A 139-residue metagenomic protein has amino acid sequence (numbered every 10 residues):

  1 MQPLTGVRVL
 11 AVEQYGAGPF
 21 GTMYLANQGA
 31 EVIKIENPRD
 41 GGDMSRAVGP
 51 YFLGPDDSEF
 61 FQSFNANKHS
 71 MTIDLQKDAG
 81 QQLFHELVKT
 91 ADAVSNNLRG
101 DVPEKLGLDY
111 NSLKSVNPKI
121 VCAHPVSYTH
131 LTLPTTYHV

Functional and structural regions predicted by a protein language model:
M1-L131: N-terminal helix-loop segment corresponding to the beta1-alpha1 unit of nucleotide/adenylate-binding folds
H130-V139: Single conserved hydrophobic/aromatic residue that forms the stacking wall/gate of nucleotide- or nucleobase-binding
